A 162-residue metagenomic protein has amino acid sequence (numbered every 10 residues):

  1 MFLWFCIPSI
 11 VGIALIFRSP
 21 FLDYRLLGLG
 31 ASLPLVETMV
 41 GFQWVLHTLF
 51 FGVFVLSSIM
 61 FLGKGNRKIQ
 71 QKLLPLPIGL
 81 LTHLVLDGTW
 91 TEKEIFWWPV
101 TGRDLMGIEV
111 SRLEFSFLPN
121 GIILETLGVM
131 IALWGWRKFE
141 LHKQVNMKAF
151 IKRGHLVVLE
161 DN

Functional and structural regions predicted by a protein language model:
M1-N162: N-terminal membrane-targeting hydrophobic helices
